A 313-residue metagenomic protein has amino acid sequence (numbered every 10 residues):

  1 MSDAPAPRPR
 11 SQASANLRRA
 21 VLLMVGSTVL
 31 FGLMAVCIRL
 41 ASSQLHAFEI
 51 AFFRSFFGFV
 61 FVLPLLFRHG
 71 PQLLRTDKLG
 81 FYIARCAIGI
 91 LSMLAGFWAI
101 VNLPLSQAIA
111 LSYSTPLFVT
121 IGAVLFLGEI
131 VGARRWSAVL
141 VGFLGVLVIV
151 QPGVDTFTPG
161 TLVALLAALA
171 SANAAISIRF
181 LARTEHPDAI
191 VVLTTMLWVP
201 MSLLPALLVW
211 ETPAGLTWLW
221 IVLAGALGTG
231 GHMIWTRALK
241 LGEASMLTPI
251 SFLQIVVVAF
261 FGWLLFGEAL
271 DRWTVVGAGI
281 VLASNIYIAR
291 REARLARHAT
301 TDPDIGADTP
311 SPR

Functional and structural regions predicted by a protein language model:
S2-A4, V256-R313: C-terminal-most transmembrane helix of multi-pass membrane proteins
S2-P7, R19-A20, Q44-L91, A170-N173 (+1 more regions): Transmembrane alpha-helices of multi-pass small-molecule transport proteins
R18-S27, L66, P71-F97, P159-A167 (+3 more regions): Loop-to-transmembrane-helix transition segments
T28-V36, L63, C86-L94, P116-I121 (+8 more regions): Hydrophobic/small/kink-forming positions within alpha-helical transmembrane segments of polytopic membrane proteins
V36-R39, A47, V62, G153-P213 (+2 more regions): Transmembrane alpha-helical segments that form core, pore/gating elements of small-molecule transporters/exporters
W98, P116-S137, V209, V256-V275: C-terminal transmembrane-helix exit sites in multi-pass transporters
I109-S114, L181-M196, H232-W263: Helix-helix packing/entry segments at the starts of transmembrane helices
R134-V150, S171, W273-E292: Hydrophobic transmembrane alpha-helices of multi-pass small-molecule transport proteins
